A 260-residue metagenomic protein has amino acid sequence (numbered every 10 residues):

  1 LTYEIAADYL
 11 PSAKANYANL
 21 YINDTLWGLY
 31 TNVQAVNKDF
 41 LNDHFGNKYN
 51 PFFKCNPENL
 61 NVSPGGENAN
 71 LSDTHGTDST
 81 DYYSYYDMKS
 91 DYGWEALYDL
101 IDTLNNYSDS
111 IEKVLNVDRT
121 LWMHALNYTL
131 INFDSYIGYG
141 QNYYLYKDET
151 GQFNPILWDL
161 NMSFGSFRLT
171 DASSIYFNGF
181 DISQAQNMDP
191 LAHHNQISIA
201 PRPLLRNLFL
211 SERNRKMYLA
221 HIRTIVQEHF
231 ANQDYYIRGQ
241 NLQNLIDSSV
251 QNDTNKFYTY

Functional and structural regions predicted by a protein language model:
L1-A6: TRNA-binding/sensing appendages of the translation machinery
A7-Y17, I22-L130, F177, A192-H193: Internal "kinase-insert"/substrate-recognition segments embedded within catalytic cores of ATP-dependent enzymes
S79-Y82, Y86-G138, N142-Y260: Middle-to-C-terminal accessory/interaction subdomains
